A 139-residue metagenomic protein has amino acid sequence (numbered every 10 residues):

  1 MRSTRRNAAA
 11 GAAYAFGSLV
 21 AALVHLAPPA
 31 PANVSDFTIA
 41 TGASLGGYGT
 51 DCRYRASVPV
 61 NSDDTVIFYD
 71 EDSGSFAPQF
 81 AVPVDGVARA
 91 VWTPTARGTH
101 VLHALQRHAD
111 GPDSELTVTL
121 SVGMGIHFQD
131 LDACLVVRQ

Functional and structural regions predicted by a protein language model:
M1-S18, A30-P31: N-terminal export and membrane-targeting signals
A21-A43: C-terminal region of N-terminal signal peptides and the immediate post-cleavage residues of exported proteins
I39-Y69: Short, surface-exposed binding/anchoring microloops in extracellular/periplasmic proteins
S73-A81, D113: Surface-exposed loop/edge segments in extracytoplasmic proteins
G86-A90: Short strand-edge motifs at loop-to-beta-strand transitions and within beta-strands of extracellular beta-rich domains
W92-H100: Surface-exposed, short loops/turns at beta-strand junctions within beta-sandwich domains
L105-A109: Beta-strand-rich extracellular modules
D110-I126: Edge beta-strands of extracellular beta-sandwich domains
